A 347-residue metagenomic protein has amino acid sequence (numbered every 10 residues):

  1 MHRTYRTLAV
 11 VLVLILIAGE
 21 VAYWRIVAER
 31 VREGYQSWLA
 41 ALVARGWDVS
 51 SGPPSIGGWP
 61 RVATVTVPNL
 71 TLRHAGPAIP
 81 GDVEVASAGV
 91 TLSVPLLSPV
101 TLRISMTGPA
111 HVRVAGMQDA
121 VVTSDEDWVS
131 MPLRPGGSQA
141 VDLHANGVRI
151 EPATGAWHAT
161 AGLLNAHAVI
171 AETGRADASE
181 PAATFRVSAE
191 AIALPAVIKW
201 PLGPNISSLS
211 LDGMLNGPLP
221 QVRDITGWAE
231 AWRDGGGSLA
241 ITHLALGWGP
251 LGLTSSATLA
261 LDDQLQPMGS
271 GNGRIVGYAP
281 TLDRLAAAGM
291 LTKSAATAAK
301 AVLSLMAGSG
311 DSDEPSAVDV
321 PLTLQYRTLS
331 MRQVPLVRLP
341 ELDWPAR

Functional and structural regions predicted by a protein language model:
H2-V11, G52-S55, W228-D234, S238 (+4 more regions): Extended terminal
R6-A22: Hydrophobic membrane-insertion alpha-helices, especially the h-region of bacterial N-terminal signal peptides
I26-V43: Alpha-helical transmembrane signal-anchor/signal-peptide segments
A44-A176, L244: N-terminal beta-strand/beta-hairpin edge segment
P54-I56, S87-L97, V122-G136, A159-A178 (+6 more regions): Extended lipid/amphipathic-ligand handling interfaces
T64, Q139-D142, P181-R186, G236-H243: Short, hydrophobic/aromatic-rich segments at coil-to-beta transitions
T71-D82, A110-V121, G147-A161, A191-P204 (+6 more regions): Flexible, membrane-facing loop/turn or short amphipathic-helix motifs that contact lipid bilayers or gate lipid-binding
